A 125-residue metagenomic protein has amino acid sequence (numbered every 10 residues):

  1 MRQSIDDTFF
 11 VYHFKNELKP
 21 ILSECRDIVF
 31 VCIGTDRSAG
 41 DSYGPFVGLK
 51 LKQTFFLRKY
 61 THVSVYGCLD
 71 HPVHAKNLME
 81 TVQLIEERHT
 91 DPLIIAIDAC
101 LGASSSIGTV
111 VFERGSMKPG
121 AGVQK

Functional and structural regions predicted by a protein language model:
M1-I94, A99-K125: N-terminal catalytic or cofactor-binding beta/alpha core of small enzyme domains
